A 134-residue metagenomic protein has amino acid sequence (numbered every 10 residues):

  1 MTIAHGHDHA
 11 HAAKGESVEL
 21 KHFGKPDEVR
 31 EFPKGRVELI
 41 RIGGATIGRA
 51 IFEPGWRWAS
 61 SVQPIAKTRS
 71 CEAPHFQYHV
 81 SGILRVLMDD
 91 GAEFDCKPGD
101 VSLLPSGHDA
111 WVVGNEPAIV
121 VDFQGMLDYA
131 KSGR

Functional and structural regions predicted by a protein language model:
M1-I51, A59: A short, N-terminal "cap"/entry segment at the start of jelly-roll beta-barrel domains of the cupin/DSBH fold
T2-H9, A13-F23, W111-R134: Double-stranded beta-helix
L39, I47-I51, F76, E93 (+2 more regions): Conserved hydrophobic/aromatic beta-strand scaffold that supports enzyme active sites
R49-C71: Conserved short histidine dyad/triad with adjacent acidic residue
F52, T68-V86: Short, conserved beta-strand element in jelly-roll/cupin
R57-W58, G82-L87, A110: Short beta-strand segments in beta-sandwich/barrel cores
M88-H108: Short acidic-glycine-tyrosine-enriched beta hairpin
